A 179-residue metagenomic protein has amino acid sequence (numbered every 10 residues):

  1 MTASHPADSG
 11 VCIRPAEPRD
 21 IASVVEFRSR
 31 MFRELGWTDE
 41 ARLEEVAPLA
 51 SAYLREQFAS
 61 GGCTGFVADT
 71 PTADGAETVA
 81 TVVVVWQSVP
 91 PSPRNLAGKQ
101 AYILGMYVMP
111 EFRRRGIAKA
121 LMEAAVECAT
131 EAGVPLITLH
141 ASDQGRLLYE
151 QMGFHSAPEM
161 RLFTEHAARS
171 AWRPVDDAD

Functional and structural regions predicted by a protein language model:
C12-E26: A short beta-loop-alpha structural element at the N-terminal edge of CoA-dependent acyl/N-acetyltransferase catalytic
S29-Y53: Conserved GNAT-fold acetyl-CoA-binding loop/helix
A52-V67, Y102: A short helix-loop-beta-strand connector motif used in the catalytic cores of GNAT acetyltransferases and, in some
V67, A76-W86, Y102, Y107: Conserved beta-strand in the GNAT
W86-S92, T138-Q144, E150, H155-W172: Conserved catalytic-core motifs of GNAT/GCN5-like acyltransferases
R94-P110, R161: Conserved acetyl-CoA binding element of GNAT-fold acetyltransferases
F112, G116-A124: Conserved acetyl-CoA pyrophosphate-binding loop and the N-cap/start of the following alpha-helix in GNAT-like
M122, A129-S142: Conserved GNAT acetyl-CoA-binding A-motif
